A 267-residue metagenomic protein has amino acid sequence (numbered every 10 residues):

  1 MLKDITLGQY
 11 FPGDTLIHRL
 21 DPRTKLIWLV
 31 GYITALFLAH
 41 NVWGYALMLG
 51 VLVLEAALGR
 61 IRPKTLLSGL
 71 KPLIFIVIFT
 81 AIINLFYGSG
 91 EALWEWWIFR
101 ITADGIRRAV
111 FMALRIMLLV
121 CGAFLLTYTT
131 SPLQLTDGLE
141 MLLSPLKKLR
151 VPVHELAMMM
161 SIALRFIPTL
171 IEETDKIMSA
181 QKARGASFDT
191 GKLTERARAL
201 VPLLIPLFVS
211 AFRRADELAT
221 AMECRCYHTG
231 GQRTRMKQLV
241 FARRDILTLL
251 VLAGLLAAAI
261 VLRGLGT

Functional and structural regions predicted by a protein language model:
M1-G44, M48-G59, M141-V151, E155-M158 (+2 more regions): Transmembrane alpha-helix interface motif
K25, K64-I74, T248: Alpha-helical transmembrane segments and their helix-start/interface "positive-inside/aromatic belt" motifs in integral
N41, Y45, R60-K64, G88-W96 (+2 more regions): Transmembrane helix-loop junctions in multipass membrane proteins, especially transporters and channels
V51-A57, L70-I78: Small-residue-enriched core segments of transmembrane alpha-helices in multipass membrane transport and channel
L73-A186, L193: Juxtamembrane/interface alpha-helical elements of multi-pass membrane proteins
